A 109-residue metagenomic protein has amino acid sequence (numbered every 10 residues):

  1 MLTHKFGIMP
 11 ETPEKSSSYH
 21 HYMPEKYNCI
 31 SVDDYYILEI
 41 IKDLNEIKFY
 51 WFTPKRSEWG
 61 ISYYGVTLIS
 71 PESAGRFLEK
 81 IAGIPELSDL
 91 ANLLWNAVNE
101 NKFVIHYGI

Functional and structural regions predicted by a protein language model:
M1-F103, Y107-I109: Acidic (Asp/Glu-rich) sequence patches and key acidic residues that form negatively charged surfaces used
